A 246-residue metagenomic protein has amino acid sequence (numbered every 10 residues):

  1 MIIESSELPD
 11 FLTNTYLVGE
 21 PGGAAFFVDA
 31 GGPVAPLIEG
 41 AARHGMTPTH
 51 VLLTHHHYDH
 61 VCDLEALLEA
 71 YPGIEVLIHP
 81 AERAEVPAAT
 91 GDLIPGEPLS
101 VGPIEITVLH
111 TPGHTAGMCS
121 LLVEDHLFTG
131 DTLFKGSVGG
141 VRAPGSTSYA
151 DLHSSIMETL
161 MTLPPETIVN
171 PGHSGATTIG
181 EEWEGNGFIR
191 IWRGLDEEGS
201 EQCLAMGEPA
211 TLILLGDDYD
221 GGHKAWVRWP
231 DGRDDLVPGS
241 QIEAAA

Functional and structural regions predicted by a protein language model:
M1-H44, S120-G130, G136: Conserved beta-strand hairpin/beta-sheet module of binuclear metal-dependent hydrolase folds, prominently
F11-L12, A24-A25, A30-T107, G187-I191: Active-site HxH/HxHxD metal-binding segment of metal-dependent hydrolases
L17-G19, E97-L122: Core dinuclear metal-dependent hydrolase active-site scaffold
A25-V28, I106-V108, L127-T129, N170 (+1 more regions): Short hydrophobic-aromatic micro-motifs
A30-P33, H56, E82, H114-T115 (+5 more regions): Active-site metal-binding loops of divalent metal-dependent hydrolases
V51-V61, L109-G117, V169-A176: Histidine-centered catalytic micro-motifs
G139-T147: Short glycine-enriched, charge-decorated loop/helix-capping segments at active-site entrances that position
S154-A246: Accessory terminal helices/loops
